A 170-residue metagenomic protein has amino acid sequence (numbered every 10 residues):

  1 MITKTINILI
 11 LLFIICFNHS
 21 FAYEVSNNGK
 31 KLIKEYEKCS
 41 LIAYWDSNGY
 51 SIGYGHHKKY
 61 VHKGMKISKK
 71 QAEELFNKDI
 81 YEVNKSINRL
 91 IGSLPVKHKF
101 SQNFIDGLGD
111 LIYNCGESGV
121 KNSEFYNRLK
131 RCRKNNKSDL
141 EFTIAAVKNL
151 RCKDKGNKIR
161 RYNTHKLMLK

Functional and structural regions predicted by a protein language model:
M1-A22: Classical Sec-dependent N-terminal signal peptides that target proteins to the secretory pathway
L11, K31, Y50, D106: Residue-level detector of short, conserved catalytic/binding motifs and their immediate flanks
S20-I42, S47, Y54-N88, E117-K170: Long, amphipathic alpha-helical surface segments
S51-G53, G107-I112, F142: Structural recognition of the beta-strand scaffold that forms the well-ordered cores of secreted hydrolase catalytic
E82-N122: Active-site nucleophile-His-acid catalytic modules used for acyl/amide transfer and hydrolysis across diverse enzymes
